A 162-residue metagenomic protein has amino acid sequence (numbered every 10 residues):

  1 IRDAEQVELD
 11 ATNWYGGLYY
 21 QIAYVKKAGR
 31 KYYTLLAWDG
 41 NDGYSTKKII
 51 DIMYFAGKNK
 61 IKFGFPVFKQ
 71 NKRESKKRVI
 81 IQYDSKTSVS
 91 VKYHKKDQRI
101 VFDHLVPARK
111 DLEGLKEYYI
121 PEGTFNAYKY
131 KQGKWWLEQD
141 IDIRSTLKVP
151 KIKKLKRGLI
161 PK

Functional and structural regions predicted by a protein language model:
I1-V25: Short N-terminal edge-element motif at the start of the domain
A11-N13, G40-S45, G114-Y119: Short consensus segments that form the blades of beta-propeller domains, in both extracellular/periplasmic
L18, I49, T124: Residues that flank catalytic or metal-binding motifs in active/ligand-binding sites
A23, K62-Y130: Short aromatic loop motif centered on NTY/YTY
K26, D39, G57, V67 (+2 more regions): A mature extracytoplasmic/lumenal domain signature
K31-D39, Q98-H104: Short beta-strand elements that form the blades of beta-propeller/WD-repeat-like and other beta-sheet-rich scaffold
A108-K162: Hydrophilic extracytoplasmic domains
